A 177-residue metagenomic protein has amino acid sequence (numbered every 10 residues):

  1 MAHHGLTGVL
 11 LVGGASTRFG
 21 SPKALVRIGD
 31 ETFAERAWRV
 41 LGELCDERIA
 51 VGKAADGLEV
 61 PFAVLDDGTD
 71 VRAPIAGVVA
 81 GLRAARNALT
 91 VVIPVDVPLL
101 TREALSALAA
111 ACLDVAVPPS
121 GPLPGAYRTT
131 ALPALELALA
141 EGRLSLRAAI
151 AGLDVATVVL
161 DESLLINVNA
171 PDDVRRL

Functional and structural regions predicted by a protein language model:
A2-L164, P171-D172: Nucleotide and nucleotide-moiety/phosphate-recognizing core
V174-L177: Short, charged, intrinsically disordered terminal tails
